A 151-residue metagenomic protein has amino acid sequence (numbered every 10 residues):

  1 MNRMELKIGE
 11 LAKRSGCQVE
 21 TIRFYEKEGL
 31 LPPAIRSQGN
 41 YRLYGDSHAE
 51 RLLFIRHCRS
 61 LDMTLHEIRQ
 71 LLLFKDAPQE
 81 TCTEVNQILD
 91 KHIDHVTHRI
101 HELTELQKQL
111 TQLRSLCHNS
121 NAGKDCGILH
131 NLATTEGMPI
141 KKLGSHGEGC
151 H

Functional and structural regions predicted by a protein language model:
M1-L73: Basic helix-turn-helix/winged-helix DNA-binding cores and closely related short helical interaction motifs
M1-R3, E80-H151: C-terminal regulatory/oligomerization modules of transcriptional regulators
Y41, P78-Q79: Short strand->helix junction
A49, L73-D76, D90, D94: Generic short alpha-helical segment signal, independent of protein family or function, capturing local helix propensity
H57-S60, L73-D76, S115-H118, T134: A generic structural signal for secondary-structure junctions that act as hinges or helix/strand caps at the edges
